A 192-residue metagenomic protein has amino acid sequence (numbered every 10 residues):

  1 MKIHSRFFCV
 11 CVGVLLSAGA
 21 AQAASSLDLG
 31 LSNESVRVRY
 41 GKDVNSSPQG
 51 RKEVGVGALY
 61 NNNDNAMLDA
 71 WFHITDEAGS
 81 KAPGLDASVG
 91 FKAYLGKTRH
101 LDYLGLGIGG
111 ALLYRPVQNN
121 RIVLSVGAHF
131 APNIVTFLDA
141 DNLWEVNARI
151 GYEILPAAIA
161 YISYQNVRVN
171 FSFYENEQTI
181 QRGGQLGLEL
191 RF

Functional and structural regions predicted by a protein language model:
M1-S26: Cleavable N-terminal export/targeting peptides
A20-H73: Short glycine/proline- and aromatic-enriched beta-strand/turn motifs that initiate or cap beta-hairpins
L31-S35, Q49, N61-M67, S80-A82 (+3 more regions): Transmembrane beta-barrel outer-membrane domains
V38-Y40, V56, L68-I74, I108-L112 (+3 more regions): Membrane-embedded beta-strands of outer-membrane beta-barrel proteins, especially the hydrophobic/small aromatic
K42-V44, F72-A78, A93, L112-P116 (+2 more regions): Residue-level signature of outer-membrane beta-barrel architecture
S46-V54, E77-A87, Q118-L124, P156-A160: Repeated loop/turn-to-beta-strand initiation elements of outer-membrane beta-barrel proteins
S47, L59-N65, E77-G79, K92-H100 (+2 more regions): Sequence/structural signature of outer-membrane beta-barrel proteins
A70, Y152, T179-F192: Outer-membrane beta-barrel "beta-signal"
